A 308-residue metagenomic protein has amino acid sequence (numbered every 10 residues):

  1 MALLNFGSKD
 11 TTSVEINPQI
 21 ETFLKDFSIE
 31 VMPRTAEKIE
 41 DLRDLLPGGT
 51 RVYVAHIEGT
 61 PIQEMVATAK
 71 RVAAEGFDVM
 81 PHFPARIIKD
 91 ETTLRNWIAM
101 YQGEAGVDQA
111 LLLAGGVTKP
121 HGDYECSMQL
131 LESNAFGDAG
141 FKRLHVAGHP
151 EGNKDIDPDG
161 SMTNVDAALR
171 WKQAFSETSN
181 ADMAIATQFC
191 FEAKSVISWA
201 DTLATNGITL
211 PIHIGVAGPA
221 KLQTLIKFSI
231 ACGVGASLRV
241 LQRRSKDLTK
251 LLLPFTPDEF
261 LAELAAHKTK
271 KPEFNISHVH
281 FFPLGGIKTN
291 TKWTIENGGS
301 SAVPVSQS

Functional and structural regions predicted by a protein language model:
A2-A167, A174: Active-site beta->alpha loop and helix N-cap motifs at the rims of alpha/beta catalytic domains
V31, I57, R86, I185-F189 (+3 more regions): Glycine- and other small-residue-rich loops at beta-strand/loop junctions that grip anionic moieties
V31-P33, L113, C126-G152, M162 (+4 more regions): Active-site pocket-lining/capping segments in soluble small-molecule metabolic enzymes
R71-A74, I98-G103, A200-I208, I295-A302: Short, surface-exposed basic-aromatic patches at helix termini and helix-loop junctions that form
P81, K172, A181, I214 (+2 more regions): Conserved, mostly hydrophobic/aromatic
K89-T92, V117-C126, T187-W199, L222 (+1 more regions): Active-site glycine- and acidic-residue-rich loops that bind and position anionic ligands or nucleotide-like cofactors
G122-D123, I156-P158, I197-S198, Q223-C232 (+1 more regions): Short, well-ordered secondary-structure micro-motifs
D159-T178, D182-A204: Hydrophobic, aromatic-enriched interface-forming segments
